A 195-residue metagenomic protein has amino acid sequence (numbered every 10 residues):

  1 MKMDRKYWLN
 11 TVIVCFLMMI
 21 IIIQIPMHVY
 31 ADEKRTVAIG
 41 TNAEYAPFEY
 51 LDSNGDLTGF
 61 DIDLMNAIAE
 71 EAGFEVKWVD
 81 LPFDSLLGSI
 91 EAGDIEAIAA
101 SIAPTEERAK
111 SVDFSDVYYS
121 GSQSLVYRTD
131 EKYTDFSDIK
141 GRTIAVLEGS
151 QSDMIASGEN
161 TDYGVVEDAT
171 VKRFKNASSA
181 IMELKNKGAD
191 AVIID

Functional and structural regions predicted by a protein language model:
V12-Q24: Bacterial N-terminal signal peptides
I23-E33: Sec-dependent signal peptide cleavage junction
A31-I102, R173: Extracytoplasmic small-molecule ligand-binding "clamshell" domains of the periplasmic binding protein/Venus flytrap
V37-A43, D113-D135: Hydrophobic/proline-rich hinge and linker segments of small-molecule sensing/allosteric domains, predominantly
V37-T41, S137-D153: Short loop->beta-strand "edge-of-pocket" segments that line small-molecule binding or catalytic clefts across diverse
F74-E75, E91-A100, R142-T143, N176 (+1 more regions): Alpha-to-beta junction loops
E106-V117, G121, T161-V166: Ligand-binding "clamshell"
Y127-I144, Y163: Flexible hinge/capping segments at coil-to-helix
